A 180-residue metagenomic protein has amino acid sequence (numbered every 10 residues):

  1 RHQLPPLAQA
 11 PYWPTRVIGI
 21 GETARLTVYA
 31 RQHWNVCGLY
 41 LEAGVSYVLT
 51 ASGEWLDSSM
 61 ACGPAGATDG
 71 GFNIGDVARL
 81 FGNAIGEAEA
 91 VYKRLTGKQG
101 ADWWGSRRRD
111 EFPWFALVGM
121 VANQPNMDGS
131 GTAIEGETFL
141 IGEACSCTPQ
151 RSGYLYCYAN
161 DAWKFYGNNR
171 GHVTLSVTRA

Functional and structural regions predicted by a protein language model:
R1-A180: Acidic, Ser/Thr/Pro
